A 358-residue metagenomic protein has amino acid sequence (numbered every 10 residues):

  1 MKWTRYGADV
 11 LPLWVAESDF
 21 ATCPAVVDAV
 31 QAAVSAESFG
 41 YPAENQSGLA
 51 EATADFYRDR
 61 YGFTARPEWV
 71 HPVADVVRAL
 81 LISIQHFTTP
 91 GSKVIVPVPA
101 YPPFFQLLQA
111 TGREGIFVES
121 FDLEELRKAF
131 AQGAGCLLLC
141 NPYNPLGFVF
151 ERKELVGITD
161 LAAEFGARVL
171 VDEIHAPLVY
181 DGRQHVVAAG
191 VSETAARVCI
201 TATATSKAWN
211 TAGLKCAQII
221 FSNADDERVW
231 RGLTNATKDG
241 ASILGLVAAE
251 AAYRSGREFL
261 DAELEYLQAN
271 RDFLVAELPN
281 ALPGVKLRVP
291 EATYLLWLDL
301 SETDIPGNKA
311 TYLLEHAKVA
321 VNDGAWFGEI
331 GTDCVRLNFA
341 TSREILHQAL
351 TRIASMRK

Functional and structural regions predicted by a protein language model:
M1-D75, I82, R254-S255: N-terminal small-domain helix-loop-helix segment of the aminotransferase-like
A65-V70, P90-K93, A196-C199: Short acidic capping loops at alpha-helix termini that bridge into adjacent secondary structure
Q85-C140, P145: PLP-dependent aminotransferase-like
T111, E164-F165, A195, A317: Helix C-cap/helix->beta junction micro-motif
S120-Q184: Active-site phosphate-binding strand-loop segment of PLP-dependent enzymes
E193-Q268, E277, R357: Conserved core segment of the aminotransferase class I/II
A195, Y312-V321, F327-K358: PLP-dependent enzyme catalytic core of the Aspartate aminotransferase-like
E250, L267-V275, L287-L300: Conserved glycine-rich beta-strand-loop-beta hairpin in the small C-terminal domain of fold type I
